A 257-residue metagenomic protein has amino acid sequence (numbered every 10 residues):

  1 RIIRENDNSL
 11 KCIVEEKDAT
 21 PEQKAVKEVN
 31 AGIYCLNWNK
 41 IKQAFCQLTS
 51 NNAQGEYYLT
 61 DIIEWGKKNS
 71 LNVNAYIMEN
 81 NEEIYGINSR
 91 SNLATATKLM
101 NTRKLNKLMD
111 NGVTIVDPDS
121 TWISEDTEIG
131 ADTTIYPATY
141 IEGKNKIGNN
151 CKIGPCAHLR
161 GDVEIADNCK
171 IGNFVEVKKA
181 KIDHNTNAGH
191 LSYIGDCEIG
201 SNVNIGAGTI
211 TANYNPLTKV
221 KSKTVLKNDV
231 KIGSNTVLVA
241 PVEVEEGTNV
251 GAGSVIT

Functional and structural regions predicted by a protein language model:
R1-I3: Short beta-strand-to-loop element that shapes/binds the nucleotide-sugar donor at the catalytic cleft/hinge
E5, G55-Y58, S222: Short acidic-hydrophobic sequence patches enriched in Asp/Glu that either
N6, I13-D18, L36-W38, F45 (+8 more regions): Fold-independent oxyanion-binding glycine-rich loops and adjacent beta-strand/coil segments at enzyme active sites
S9, V29-G32, L59, N72 (+7 more regions): A generic structural signal for well-ordered coil/turn residues at beta-strand boundaries that shape enzyme active-site
L10-N101: Catalytic-core segments of class I nucleotidyltransferases/pyrophosphorylases that form NMP-activated intermediates
Y58, I77, K107-D110, G200: Juxtamembrane helix-loop transition sites at the ends of transmembrane segments in multi-pass membrane proteins
D61-N69, R103-D126: Charge-dense polyanion-binding interfaces
T114-T257: Structural signal for interior beta-strand "rungs" in well-ordered beta-sheet cores of soluble enzyme domains
